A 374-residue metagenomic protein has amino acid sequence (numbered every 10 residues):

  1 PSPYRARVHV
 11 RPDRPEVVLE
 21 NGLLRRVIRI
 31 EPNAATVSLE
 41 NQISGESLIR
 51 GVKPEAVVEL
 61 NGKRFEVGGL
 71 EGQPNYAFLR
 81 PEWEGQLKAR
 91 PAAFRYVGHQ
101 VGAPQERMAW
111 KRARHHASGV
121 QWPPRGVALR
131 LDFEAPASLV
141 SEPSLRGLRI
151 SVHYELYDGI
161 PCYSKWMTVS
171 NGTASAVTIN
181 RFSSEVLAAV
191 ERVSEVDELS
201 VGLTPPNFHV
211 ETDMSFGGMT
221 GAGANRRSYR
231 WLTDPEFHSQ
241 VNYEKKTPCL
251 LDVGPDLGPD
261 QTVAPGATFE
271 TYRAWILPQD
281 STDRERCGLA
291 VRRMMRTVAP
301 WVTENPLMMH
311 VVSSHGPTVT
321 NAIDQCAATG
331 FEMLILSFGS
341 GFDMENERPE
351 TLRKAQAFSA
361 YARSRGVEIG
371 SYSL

Functional and structural regions predicted by a protein language model:
P1-V10, R14-L19, L24, A35-C249 (+1 more regions): Polysaccharide-binding surfaces and accessory modules of carbohydrate-active proteins
R26-I30: Short, surface-exposed terminal/edge motifs of secreted or surface/virion proteins that either
Y96, W122, Q261-Q279: Short Pro-Gly-centered flexible turn/kink motifs
Y163, T178, E270, A327-E332: Short loop/turn motifs at secondary-structure junctions
W166-S170, T268-Y272, E368: Residues within well-ordered beta-strands of beta-sheet-rich folds
L277-N305: Terminal connector regions
N305-L374: Aromatic-lined carbohydrate-binding/catalytic grooves of carbohydrate-active enzymes
